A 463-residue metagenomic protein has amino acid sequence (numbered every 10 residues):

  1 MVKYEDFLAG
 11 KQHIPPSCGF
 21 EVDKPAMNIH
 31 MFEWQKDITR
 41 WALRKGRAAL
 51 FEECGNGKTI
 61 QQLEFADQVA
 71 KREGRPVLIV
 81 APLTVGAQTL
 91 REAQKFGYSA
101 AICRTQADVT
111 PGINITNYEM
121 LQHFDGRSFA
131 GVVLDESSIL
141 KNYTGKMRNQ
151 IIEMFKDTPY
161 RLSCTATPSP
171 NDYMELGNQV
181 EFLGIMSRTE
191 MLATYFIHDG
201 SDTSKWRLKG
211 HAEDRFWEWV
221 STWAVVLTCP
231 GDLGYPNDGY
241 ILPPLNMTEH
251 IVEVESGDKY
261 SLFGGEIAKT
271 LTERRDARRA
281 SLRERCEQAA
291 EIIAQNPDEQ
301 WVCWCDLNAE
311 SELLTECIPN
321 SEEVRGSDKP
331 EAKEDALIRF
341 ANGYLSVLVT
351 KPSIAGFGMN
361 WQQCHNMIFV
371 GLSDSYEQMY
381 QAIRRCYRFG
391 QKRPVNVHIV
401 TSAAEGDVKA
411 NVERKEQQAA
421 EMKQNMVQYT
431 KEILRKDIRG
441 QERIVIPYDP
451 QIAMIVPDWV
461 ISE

Functional and structural regions predicted by a protein language model:
H13-F51: Conserved pre-motif I regulatory segment
K45-F65: Walker A/P-loop
T59-E64, E73-K95, P170-E175, L307-N308: Conserved Walker A/P-loop ATP-binding site and its immediately adjacent core in helicase/helicase-like ATPase domains
G74-P76, K95, G131, I139 (+3 more regions): Conserved P-loop NTPase motor "coupling/switch" region that bridges the ATPase
S128-V133, E175-N178, M359-L372, V395-I399: A short beta-strand element within the Helicase C-terminal
E273, R278-D306: Conserved interdomain hinge at the start of the Helicase C-terminal
V302-W304, E312-L313, P319-A355: Conserved helicase ATPase core of P-loop NTP-dependent helicases/translocases
D374-S462: A conserved SF2-helicase RecA2
